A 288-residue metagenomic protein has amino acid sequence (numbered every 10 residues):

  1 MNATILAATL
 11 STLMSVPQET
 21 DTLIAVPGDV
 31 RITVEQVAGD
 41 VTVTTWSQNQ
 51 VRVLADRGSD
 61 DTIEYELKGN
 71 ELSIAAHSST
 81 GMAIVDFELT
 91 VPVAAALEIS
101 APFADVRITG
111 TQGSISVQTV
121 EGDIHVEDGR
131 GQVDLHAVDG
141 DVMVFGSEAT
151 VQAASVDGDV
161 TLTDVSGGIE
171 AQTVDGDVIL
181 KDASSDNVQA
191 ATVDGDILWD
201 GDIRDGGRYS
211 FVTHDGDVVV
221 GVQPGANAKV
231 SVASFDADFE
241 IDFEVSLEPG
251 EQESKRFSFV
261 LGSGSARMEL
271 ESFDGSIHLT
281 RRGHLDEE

Functional and structural regions predicted by a protein language model:
M1-E288: Intrinsically disordered, low-complexity terminal regions
